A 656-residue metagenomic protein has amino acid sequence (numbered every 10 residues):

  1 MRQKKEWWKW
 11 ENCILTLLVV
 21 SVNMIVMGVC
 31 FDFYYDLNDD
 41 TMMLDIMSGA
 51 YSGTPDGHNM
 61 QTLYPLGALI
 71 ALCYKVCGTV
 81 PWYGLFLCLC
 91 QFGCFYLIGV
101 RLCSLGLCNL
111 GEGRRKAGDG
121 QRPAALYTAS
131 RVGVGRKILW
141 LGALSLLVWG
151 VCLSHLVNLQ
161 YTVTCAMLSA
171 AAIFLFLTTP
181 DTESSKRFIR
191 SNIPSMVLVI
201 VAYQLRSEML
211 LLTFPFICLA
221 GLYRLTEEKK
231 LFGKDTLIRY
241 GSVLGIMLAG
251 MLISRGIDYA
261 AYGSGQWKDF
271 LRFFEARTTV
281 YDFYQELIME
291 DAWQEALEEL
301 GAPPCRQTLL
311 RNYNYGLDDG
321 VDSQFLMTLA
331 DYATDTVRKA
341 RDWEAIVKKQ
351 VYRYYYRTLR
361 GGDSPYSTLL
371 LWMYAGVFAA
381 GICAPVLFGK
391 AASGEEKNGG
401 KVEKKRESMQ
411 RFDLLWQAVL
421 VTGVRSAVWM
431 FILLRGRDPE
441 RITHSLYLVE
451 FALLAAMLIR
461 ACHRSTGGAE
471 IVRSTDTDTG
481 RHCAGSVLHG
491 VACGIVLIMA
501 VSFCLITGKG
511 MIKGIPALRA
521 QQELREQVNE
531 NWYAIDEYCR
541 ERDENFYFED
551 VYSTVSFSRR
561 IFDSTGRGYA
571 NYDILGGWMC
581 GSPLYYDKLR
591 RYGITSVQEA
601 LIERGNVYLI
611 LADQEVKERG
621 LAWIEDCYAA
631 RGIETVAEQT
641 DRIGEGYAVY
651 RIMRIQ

Functional and structural regions predicted by a protein language model:
M1-V26, L105-R115, R131-G135, L225 (+1 more regions): Start-transfer (signal-anchor) and selected internal transmembrane alpha helices of multi-pass inner/ER membrane
V26-M47, P55-A68, C77-P81: Extracytoplasmic catalytic/substrate-binding loops of multi-pass membrane glycan-assembly enzymes
Y51-H58, L66-F95, G99, C103-N109 (+2 more regions): Juxtamembrane segments of multi-pass membrane glycosylation machinery that transfer sugars from lipid-linked donors
L89-R115, D119-R122, A129, A379-L387: Transmembrane-helix motifs of polytopic, lipid-linked glycan transferases
R122, L126, V132, K137-I138 (+3 more regions): Signature aromatic-anchored transmembrane alpha helix within multi-pass, membrane-resident enzymes that catalyze glycan
R190-S207, C218, L244-I253: Membrane-interface alpha helices of multi-pass inner-membrane proteins
I253-A296, S502-G576: Membrane-embedded, lumen/periplasm-facing catalytic core of multi-pass transferases that use lipid-linked donors
Y262-K349, Y569-L584: Membrane-proximal stem/loop segments at transmembrane-domain junctions that anchor or position
